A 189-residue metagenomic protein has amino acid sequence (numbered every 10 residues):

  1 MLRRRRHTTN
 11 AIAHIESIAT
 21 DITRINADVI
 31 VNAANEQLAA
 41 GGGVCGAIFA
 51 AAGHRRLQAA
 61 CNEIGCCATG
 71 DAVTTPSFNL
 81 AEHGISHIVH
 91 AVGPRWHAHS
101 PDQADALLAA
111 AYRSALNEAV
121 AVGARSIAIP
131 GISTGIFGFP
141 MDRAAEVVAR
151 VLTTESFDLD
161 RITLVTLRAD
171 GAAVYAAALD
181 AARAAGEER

Functional and structural regions predicted by a protein language model:
M1-R189: Macrodomain-like recognition of ADP-ribose-binding/processing modules
